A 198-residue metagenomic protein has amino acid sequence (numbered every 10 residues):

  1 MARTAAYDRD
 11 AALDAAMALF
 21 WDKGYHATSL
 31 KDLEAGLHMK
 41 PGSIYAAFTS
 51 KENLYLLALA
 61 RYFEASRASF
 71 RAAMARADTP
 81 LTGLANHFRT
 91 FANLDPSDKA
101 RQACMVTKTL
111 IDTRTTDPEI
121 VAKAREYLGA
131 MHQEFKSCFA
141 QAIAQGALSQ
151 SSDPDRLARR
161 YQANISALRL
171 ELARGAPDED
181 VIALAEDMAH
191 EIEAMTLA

Functional and structural regions predicted by a protein language model:
M1-Y7, A198: N-terminal intrinsically disordered/low-complexity leader segments
D8-M17, L33-E34, A58-Y62, S66 (+1 more regions): Generic hydrophobic, amphipathic alpha-helix propensity
A11, L19-N53, L57: Helix-turn-helix
R71-Q102, P154-Y161: Hydrophobic alpha-helical connector segments
G83, D98-E119: Amphipathic alpha-helical segments used for helix-helix packing
A85, P118-A144, R156-R159, A183: Amphipathic alpha-helical packing segments from all-alpha helical-bundle domains
N86-L94, H132-Q141, R174-A198: C-terminal peripheral helix-coil segments that are non-catalytic and often amphipathic
Q102, T107, S152-E171, D187-E191: Hydrophobic alpha-helical segments that form the core of small-molecule binding pockets and/or dimer interfaces
